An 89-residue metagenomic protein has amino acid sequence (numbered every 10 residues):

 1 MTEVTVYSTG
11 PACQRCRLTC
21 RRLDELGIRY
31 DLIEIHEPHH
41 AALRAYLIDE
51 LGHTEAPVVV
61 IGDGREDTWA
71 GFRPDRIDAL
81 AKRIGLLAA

Functional and structural regions predicted by a protein language model:
M1-R29: Local sequence-structure signature of Cys/Sec-based thiol-disulfide redox active-site neighborhoods
R17-L18, A42, F72: Generic recognition of short, well-ordered alpha-helical segments
R21, E25, Y46, A79: Surface-exposed charge patches
D31-I33: General small-molecule cofactor/ligand-binding pocket signal
I35-H53, R83-I84: Thioredoxin-like thiol-disulfide oxidoreductase module
I61-A88: Non-catalytic, surface beta->alpha helical segment in thiol-disulfide oxidoreductase systems
